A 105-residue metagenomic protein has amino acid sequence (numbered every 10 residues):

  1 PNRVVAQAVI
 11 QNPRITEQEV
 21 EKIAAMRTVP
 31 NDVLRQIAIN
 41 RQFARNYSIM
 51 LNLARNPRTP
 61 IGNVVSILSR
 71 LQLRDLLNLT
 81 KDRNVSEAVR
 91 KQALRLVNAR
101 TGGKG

Functional and structural regions predicted by a protein language model:
P1-G105: Alpha-helical scaffold segments
